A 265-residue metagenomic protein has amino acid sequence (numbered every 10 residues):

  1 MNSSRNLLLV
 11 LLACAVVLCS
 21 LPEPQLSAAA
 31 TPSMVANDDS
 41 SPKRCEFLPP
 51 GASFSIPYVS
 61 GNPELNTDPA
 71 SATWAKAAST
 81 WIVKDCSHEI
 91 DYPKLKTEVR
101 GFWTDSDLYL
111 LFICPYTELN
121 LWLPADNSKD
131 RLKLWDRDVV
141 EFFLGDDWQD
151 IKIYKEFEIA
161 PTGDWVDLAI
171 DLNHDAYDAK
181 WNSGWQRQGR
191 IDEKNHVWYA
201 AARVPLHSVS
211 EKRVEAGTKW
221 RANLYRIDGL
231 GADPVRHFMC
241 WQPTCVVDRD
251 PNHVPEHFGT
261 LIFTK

Functional and structural regions predicted by a protein language model:
M1-L11: Bacterial N-terminal signal peptides that target proteins for export
S3-S4, S20, S27: Serine residues within intrinsically disordered or low-complexity segments
L9-E23: Bacterial N-terminal signal peptides
L26-K265: Structural preference for beta-rich elements and adjacent junctions enriched in aromatics
